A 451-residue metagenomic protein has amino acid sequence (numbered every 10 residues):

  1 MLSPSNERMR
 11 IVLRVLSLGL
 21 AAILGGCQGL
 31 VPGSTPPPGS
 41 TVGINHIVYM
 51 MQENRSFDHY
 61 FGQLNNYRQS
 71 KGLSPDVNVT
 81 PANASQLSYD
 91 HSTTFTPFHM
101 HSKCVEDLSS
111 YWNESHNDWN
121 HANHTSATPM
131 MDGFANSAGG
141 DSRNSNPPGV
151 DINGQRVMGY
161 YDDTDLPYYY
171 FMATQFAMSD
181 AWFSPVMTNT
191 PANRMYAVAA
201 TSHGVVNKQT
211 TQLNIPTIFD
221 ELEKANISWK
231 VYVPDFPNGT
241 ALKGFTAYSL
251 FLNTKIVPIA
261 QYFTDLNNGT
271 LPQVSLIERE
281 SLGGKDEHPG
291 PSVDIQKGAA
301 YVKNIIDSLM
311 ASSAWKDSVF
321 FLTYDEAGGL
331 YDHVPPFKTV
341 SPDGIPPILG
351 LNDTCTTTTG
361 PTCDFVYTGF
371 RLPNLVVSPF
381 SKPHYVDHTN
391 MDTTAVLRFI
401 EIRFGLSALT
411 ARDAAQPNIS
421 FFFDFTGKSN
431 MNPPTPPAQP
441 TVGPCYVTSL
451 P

Functional and structural regions predicted by a protein language model:
M1-R10: N-terminal secretory signal peptides that target proteins for export/translocation
R10-A21: Sec-dependent signal peptide recognition, specifically the positively charged N-region followed immediately by
I23-G26: C-terminal motif of bacterial Sec signal peptides marking the signal peptidase cleavage site
Q28-P451: N-terminal pro-sequences and low-complexity stem/linker regions of secreted or lumenal proteins
